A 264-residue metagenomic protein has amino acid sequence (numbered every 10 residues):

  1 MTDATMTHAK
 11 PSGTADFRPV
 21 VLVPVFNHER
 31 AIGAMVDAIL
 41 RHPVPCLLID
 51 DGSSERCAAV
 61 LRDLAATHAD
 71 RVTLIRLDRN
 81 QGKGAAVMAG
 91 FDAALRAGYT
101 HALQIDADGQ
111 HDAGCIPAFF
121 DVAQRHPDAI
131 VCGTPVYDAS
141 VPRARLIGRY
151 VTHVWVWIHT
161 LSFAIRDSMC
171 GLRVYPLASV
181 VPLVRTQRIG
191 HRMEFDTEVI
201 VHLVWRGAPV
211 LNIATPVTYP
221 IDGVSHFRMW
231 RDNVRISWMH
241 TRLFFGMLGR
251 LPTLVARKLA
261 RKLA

Functional and structural regions predicted by a protein language model:
T2-D16, T186-A264: Hydrophobic helical membrane-anchoring modules
R18-V20, P45, E198: Cell-envelope/extracellular polymer assembly enzymes that use nucleotide-activated donors
V20-P24, L47, R76: Short hydrophobic beta-strand elements that form part of the catalytic alpha/beta core underpinning NDP-sugar/donor
N27-R41: Short, well-formed alpha-helical segments that are part of the catalytic scaffolds of diverse glycosyltransferases
R30-A34, E55-L64, G114: Acidic helix N-cap motif at the loop->helix transition within catalytic regions of sugar-transfer enzymes
D50-A59, G109: A conserved acidic beta->alpha catalytic loop
L77-R96, A113-M193, P220-F227, R231-S237: Acceptor/aglycone-binding surface of glycosyltransferases and processive sugar-polymer synthases
Y99-Q110: Short beta-strand-to-loop acidic/aromatic patch adjacent to the donor-nucleotide binding site
